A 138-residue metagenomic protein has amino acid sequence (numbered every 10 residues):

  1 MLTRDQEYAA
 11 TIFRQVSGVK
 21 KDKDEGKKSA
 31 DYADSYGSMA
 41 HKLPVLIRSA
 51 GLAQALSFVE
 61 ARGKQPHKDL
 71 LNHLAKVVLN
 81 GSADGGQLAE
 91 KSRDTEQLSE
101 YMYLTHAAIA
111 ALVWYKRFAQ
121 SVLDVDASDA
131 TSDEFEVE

Functional and structural regions predicted by a protein language model:
M1-E138: Small/polar/charged residue-enriched interaction surfaces, especially the RNA/DNA-contacting tracks of RNP/CRISPR
